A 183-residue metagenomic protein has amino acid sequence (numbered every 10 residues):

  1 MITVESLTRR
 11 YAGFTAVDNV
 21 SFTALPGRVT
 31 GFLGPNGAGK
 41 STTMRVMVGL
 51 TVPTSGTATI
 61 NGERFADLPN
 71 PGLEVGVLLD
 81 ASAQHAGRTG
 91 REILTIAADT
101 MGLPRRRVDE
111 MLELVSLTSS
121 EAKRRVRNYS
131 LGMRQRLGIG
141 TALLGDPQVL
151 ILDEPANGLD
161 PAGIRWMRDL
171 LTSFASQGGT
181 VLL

Functional and structural regions predicted by a protein language model:
V48: Helix-to-loop junction immediately C-terminal to a conserved catalytic motif
V52, G56-P71: Conserved ABC transporter NBD signature motif
T95, D99, R105-E121: Conserved ABC ATPase "signature" region
I139: Hydrophobic anchor residue at the start of the ABC signature
L150-E154: Catalytic Walker B motif of ABC-type/P-loop ATPase nucleotide-binding domains
I164-Q177: Helical segment within the ABC ATPase nucleotide-binding domain
